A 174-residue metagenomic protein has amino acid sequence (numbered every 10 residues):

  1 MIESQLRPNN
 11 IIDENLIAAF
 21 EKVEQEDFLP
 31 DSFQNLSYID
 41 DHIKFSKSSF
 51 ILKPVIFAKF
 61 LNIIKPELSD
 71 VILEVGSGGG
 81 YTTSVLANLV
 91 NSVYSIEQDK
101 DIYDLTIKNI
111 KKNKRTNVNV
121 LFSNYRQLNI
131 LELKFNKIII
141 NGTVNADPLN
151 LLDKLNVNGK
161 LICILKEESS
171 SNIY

Functional and structural regions predicted by a protein language model:
M1-E74, Y81-V85, L89, I102-N113: Class I SAM-dependent transferase core
I63-Y174: Conserved nucleotide-cofactor-binding alpha/beta core module
